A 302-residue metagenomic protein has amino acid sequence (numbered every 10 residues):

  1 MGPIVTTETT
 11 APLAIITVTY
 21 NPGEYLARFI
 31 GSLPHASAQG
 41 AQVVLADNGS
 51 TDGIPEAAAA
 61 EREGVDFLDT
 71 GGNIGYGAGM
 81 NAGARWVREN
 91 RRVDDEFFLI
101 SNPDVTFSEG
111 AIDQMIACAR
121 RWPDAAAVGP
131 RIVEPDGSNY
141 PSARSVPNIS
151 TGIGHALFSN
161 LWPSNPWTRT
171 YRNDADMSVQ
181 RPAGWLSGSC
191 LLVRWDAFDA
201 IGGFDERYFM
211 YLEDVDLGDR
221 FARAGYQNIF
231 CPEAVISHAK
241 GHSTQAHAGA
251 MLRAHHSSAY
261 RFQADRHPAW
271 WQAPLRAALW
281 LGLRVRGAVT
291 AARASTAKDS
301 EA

Functional and structural regions predicted by a protein language model:
G31-G40: Short, acidic, metal-binding catalytic loop of nucleotide-sugar glycosyltransferases
S32, D47-E56, G72: A conserved acidic beta->alpha catalytic loop
T70-N90: Glycine-rich, basic loop-to-helix element that forms the pyrophosphate-binding segment of sugar-nucleotide handling
R91-T106: Short beta-strand-to-loop acidic/aromatic patch adjacent to the donor-nucleotide binding site
T106-P141: Conserved donor NDP-sugar-binding/catalytic core segment of glycosyltransferases
P147-A183: Short, flexible, basic/aromatic active-site loop/helix in glycosyltransferases
D176-V235: A short, conserved alpha-helix in the catalytic core of glycosyltransferases
D216-T296: Active-site-adjacent helix/loop segment of glycosyltransferases that harbors family-specific signature motifs
